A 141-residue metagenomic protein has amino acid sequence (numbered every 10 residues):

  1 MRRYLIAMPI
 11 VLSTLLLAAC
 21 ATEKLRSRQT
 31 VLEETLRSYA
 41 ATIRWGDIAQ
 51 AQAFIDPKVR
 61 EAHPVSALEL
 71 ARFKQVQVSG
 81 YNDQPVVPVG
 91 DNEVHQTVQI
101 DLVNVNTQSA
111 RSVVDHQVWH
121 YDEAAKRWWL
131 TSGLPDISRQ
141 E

Functional and structural regions predicted by a protein language model:
M1-T22: Sec-dependent bacterial lipoprotein signal peptides
L12, Q29, Q140-E141: Intrinsically disordered, low-complexity polar segments enriched in Ser/Thr/Pro and acidic
T14-L16, R72, Q77, A124: Short, structurally constrained coil/turn elements that cap an alpha-helix or connect an alpha-helix to the following
C20-W45: Short, low-complexity N-terminal intrinsically disordered segments enriched in polar/charged residues
R28-Q29, R44, H63, Q108-A110 (+1 more regions): Alpha-helical interaction segments
E33-E34, I48-H95, Q108: Short solvent-exposed beta->alpha transition segments
R37-R44, I48, A53-R60, D101-N104 (+1 more regions): Sec-exported extracytoplasmic/periplasmic mature domains
V89-E141: Exposed beta-sheet edge and beta->alpha loop/turn motif
